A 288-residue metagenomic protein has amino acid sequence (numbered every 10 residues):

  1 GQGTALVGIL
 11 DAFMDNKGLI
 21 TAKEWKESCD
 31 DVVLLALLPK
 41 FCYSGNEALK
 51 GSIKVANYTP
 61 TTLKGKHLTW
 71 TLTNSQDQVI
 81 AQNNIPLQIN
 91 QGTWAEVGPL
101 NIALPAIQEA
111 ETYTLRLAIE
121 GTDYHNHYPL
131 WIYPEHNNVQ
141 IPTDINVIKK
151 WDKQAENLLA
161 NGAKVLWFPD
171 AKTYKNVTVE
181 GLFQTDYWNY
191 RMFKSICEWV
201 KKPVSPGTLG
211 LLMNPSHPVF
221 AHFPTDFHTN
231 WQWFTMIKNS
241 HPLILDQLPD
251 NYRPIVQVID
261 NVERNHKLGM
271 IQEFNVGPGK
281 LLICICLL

Functional and structural regions predicted by a protein language model:
G1, L166-P169, I283-C284: A structural signal for short, well-ordered beta-strand segments and their strand-loop junctions that often border
G1-E47: Extended substrate-binding grooves/exosites of carbohydrate-active enzymes
P39-F41, N84-N90, A103-P105: Beta-strand-rich interaction surfaces with strong enrichment in secreted/lumenal proteins
E47-Q88, A95-N101, A110-E120: Beta-strand-rich binding/interaction modules
A81-N83, N126, V256, M270-I271: A structural microfeature
P86-N90, D123-V139: Short beta-strand elements
T143-R191, P278: Short alpha-beta junction capping motif
K194-L288: Catalytic beta-strand/loop cores that center a nucleophilic Ser/Cys/Thr and support acyl-enzyme chemistry
